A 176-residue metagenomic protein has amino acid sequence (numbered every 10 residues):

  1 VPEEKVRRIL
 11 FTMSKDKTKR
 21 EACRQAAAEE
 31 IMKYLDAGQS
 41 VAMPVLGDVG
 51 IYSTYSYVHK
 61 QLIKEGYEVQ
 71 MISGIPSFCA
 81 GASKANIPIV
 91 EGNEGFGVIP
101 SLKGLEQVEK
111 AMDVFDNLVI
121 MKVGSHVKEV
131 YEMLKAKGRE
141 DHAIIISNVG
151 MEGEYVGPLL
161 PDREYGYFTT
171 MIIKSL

Functional and structural regions predicted by a protein language model:
V1-Y67, G157, P161, T169-T170 (+1 more regions): Class I S-adenosyl-L-methionine
R8, M43-V45, M71-G74, E91 (+2 more regions): General beta-strand structural signal in soluble alpha/beta enzymes
S14, P76-C79, V127, M151-G153: Short gly/pro/ser/thr-enriched loop/turn and capping motifs at secondary-structure boundaries
K17, V45-L46, E68, G95-F96 (+1 more regions): Flexible, glycine/proline-enriched loop segments at strand-loop-helix junctions that form or flank small-ligand binding
K19-A26, S53, P76, K103 (+3 more regions): Conserved active-site and cofactor/substrate-binding residues in soluble primary-metabolism enzymes
L35, N93-Q107, M151-G153, F168-L176: Short, basic, helix/turn surface patches
V41, M112-L176: A contiguous loop/helix-start segment that scaffolds small-molecule binding in enzyme catalytic cores
G50-A111, D162: Class I SAM-dependent methyltransferase SAM-binding "motif I" and its flanking Rossmann-like core
